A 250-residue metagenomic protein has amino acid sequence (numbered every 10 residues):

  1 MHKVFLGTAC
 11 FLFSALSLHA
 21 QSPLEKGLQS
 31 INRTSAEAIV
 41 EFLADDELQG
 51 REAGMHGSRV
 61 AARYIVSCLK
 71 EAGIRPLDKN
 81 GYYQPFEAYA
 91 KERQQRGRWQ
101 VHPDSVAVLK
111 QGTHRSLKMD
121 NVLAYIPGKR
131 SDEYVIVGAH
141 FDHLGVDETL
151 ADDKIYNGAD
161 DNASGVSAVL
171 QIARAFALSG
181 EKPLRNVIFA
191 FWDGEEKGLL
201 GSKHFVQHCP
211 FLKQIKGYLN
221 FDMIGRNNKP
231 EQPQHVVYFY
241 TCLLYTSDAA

Functional and structural regions predicted by a protein language model:
M1-P23: Bacterial Sec-dependent N-terminal signal peptides
P23-E25, S30-R59, A72-Y82, M223-R226: N-terminal capping segment at the start of a domain
S35-A38, F42, H56-C68, G81 (+4 more regions): Extracytoplasmic/secreted proteins, especially bacterial periplasmic and envelope-associated proteins
E41-Q49, V66-R75, K91, Q171-E181 (+1 more regions): Sec-exported extracytoplasmic/periplasmic mature domains
L43, L69, G112-E148: Acidic/His- and Gly-rich active-site-bordering loop/insert found across diverse amide/peptide-bond hydrolases
R51-Y125: A non-catalytic alpha/beta surface segment that caps or lines the substrate-entry region of metallo-dependent hydrolase
K118-D120, S131, A151-C242: Acidic/histidine-rich catalytic neighborhood of metal-dependent amide-processing enzymes
Y245-A250: Conserved small/polar residues in nucleotide/adenosyl-binding loops
